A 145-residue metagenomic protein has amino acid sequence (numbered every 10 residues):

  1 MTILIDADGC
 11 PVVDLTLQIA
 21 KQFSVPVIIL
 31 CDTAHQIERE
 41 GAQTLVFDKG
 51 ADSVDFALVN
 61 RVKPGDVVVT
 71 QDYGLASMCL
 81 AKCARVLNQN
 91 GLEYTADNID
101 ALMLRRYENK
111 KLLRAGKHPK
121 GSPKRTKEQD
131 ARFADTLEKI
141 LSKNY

Functional and structural regions predicted by a protein language model:
T2-Y145: Nuclease catalytic cores that cleave nucleic-acid phosphodiester bonds, predominantly acidic two-metal-ion
